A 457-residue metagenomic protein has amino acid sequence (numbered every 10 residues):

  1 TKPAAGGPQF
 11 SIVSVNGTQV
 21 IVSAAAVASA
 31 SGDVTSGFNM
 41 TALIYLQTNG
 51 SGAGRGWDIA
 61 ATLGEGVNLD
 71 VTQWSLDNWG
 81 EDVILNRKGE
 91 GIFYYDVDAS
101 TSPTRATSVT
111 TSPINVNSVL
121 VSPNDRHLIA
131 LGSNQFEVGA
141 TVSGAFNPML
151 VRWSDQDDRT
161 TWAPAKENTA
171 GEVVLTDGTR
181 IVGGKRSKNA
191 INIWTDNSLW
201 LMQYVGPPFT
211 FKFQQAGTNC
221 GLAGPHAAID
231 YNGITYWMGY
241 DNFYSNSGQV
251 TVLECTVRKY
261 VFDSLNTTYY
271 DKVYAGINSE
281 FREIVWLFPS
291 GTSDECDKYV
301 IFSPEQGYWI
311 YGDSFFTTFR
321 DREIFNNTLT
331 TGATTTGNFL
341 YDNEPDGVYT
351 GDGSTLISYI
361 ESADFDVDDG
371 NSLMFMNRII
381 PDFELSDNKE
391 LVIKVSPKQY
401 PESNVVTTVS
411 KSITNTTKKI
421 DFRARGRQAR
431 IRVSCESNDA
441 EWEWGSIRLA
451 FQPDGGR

Functional and structural regions predicted by a protein language model:
K2-T72, A99-P103, T107: Small/polar beta-strand repeat architecture
Q9-V13, I181, W444: A structural signal for short, hydrophobic beta-strand segments that form beta-sheets in beta-rich/all-beta domains
L46-G52, I92-V97, Q135-A165, Y299-P304 (+2 more regions): Short beta-strand segments and strand-loop junctions that repeat across beta-rich extracellular domains
G56-L69, T101-V273: Beta-propeller and closely related beta-pinwheel folds
E65, Q73-S75, N219-I234, Y240-R457: Beta-sheet repeat architectures centered on beta-propellers
E81-P103: Hydrophobic or amphipathic alpha-helical targeting/insertion segments
I84, F93, N192, W200-M202 (+3 more regions): Conserved hydrophobic/aromatic positions in well-ordered beta-strands
I84-N86, A130, N192-I193, Y236-W237 (+2 more regions): Conserved beta-strand element within WD40/beta-propeller blades
